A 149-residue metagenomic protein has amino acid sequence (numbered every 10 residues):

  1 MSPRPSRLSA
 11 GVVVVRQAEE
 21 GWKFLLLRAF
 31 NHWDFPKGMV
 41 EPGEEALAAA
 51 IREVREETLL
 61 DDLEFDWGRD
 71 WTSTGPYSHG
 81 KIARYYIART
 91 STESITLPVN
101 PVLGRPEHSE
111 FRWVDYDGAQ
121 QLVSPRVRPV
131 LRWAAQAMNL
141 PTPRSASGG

Functional and structural regions predicted by a protein language model:
M1-F35: N-terminal strand-loop-strand
R4, L25, Y77-S78, V102-G104: Short secondary-structure boundary/capping segments
L8, W71-V99, R112, A134-P141: Active-site-adjacent beta-strand/loop module that shapes the phosphate/pyrophosphate-binding cleft
E19-E20, F30-W33, E41, H79 (+1 more regions): Short, charged/polar surface micro-motifs in flexible loops or helix N-caps
F30-W33, I95-G149: Nudix hydrolase/Nudix homology domain
F35-R69: The catalytic Nudix box helix
V40-E41, S73, G118: Short histidine/acidic/glycine/proline-rich micro-motifs that form metal- and phosphate-coordinating active-site loops
